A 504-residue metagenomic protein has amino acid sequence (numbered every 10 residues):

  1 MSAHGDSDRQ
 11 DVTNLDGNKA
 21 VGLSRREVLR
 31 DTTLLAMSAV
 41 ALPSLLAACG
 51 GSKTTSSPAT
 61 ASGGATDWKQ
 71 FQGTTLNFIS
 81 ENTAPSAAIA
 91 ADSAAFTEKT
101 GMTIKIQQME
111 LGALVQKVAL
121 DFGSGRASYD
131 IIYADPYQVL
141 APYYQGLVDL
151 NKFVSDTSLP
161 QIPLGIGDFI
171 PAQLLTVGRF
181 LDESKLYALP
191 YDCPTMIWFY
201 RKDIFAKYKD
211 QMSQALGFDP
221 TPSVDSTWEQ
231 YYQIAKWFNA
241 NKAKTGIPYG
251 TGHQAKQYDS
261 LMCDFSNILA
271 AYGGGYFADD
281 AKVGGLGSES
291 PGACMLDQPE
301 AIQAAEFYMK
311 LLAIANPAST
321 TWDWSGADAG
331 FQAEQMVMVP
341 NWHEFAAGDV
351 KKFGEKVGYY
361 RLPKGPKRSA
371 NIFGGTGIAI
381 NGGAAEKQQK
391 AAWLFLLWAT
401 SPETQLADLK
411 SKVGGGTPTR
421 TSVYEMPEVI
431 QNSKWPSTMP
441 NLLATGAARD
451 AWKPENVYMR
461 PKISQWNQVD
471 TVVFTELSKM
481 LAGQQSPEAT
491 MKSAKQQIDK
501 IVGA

Functional and structural regions predicted by a protein language model:
M1-E27, A36-A48, W398: N-terminal secretory signal peptides
C49, E355-R361, K410-T475, K479: Long, aromatic- and glycine/proline-rich binding clefts that accommodate carbohydrate-like moieties
T60-Q70, P136-I197, D264, G358-Y360 (+1 more regions): Hinge/lid segment of periplasmic solute-binding proteins
G64-D67, T83-T103, D203, V473: Short, polar/charged alpha-helical segment
Q72-T83, T103-Q107, I131: Short, well-ordered beta-strand elements
N77, A94, K99, R179 (+9 more regions): Extracytoplasmic/periplasmic substrate-recognition and gating elements
A94-A172, A206-Y208, S213, G330 (+2 more regions): Extracytoplasmic "Venus flytrap"/periplasmic binding protein-like
W228-N239, I268-T321, K351, L362: Glycine-centered hinge/linker elements that transmit conformational signals in sensory and ligand-binding systems
